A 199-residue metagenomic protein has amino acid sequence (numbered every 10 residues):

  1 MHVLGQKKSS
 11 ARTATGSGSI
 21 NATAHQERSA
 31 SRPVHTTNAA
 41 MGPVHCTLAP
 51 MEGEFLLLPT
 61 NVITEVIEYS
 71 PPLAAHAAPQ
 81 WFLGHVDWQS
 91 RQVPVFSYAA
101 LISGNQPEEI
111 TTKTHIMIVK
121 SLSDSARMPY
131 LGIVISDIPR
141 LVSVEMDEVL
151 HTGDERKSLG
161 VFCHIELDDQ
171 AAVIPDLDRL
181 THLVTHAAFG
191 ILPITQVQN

Functional and structural regions predicted by a protein language model:
M1-N199: An acidic, low-aromatic, low-complexity terminal/linker signal
